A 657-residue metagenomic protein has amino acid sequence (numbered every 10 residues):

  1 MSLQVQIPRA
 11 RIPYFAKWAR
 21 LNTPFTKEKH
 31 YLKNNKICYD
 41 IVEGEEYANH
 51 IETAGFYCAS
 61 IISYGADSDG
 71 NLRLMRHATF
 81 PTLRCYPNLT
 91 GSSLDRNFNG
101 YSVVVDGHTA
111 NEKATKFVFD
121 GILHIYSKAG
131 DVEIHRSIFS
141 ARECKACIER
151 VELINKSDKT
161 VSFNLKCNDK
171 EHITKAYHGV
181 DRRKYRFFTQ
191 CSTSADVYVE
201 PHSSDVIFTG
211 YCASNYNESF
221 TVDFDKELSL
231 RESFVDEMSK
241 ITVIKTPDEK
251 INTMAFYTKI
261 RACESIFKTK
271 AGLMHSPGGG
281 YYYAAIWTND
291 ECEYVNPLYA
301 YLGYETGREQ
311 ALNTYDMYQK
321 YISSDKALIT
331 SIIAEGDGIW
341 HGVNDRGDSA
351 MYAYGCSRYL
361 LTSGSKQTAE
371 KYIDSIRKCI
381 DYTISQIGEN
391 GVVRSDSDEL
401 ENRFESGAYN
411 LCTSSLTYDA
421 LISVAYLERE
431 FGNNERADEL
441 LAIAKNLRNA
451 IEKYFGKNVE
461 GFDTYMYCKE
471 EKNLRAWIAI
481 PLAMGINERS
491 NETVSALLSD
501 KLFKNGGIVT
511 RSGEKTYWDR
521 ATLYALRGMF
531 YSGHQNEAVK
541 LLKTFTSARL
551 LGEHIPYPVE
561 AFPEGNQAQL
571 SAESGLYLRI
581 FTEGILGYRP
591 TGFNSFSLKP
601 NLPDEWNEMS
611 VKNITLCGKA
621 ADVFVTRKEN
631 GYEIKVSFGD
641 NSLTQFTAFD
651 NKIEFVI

Functional and structural regions predicted by a protein language model:
M1-T253, H534, A538, T546 (+1 more regions): Terminal accessory carbohydrate-recognition/targeting modules of carbohydrate-active enzymes
K159-N164, N217-S219, R308, S363-I373: Short secondary-structure capping/junction motifs at helix and strand boundaries
Y198-F224, G279-A284, K326-M351, D381-K445 (+2 more regions): The feature captures the catalytic groove of carbohydrate-active enzymes
D236-E370, S397-L400, C468-A483, V509-S532 (+2 more regions): Substrate-binding groove/exosite segments of carbohydrate-active enzymes
A255, K259-A262, A437-F455, F545: Short amphipathic alpha-helical coiled-coil/interface segments
I266-T269, S323-K326, I384-R394, K453-E460 (+2 more regions): Proline-centered turn/helix-capping motifs that create local helix->coil transitions or kinks
W287-Q310, D316, I373-D381, E401-Y426 (+6 more regions): Active-site core of glycosidic bond-cleaving carbohydrate-active enzymes
Q319, S323, G364, I384 (+5 more regions): Helix-capping and short linker residues that terminate individual alpha-solenoid repeat units
